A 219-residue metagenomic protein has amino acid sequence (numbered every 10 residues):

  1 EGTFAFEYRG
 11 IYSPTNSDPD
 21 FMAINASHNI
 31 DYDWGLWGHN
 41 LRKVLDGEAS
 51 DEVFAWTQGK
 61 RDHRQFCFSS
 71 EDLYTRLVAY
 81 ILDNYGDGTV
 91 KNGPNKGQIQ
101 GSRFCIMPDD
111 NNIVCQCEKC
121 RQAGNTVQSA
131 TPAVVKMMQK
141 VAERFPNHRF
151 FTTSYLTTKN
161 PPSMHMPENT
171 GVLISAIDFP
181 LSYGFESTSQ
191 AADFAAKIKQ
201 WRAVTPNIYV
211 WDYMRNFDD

Functional and structural regions predicted by a protein language model:
E1-P146, G171-I174, K199-D219: Feature activates predominantly on carbohydrate-active enzymes
C120, H165-P167, S187: Short, glycine/charged-enriched secondary-structure capping and boundary segments
F151-L181, D219: Substrate-binding cleft/loops of secretory-pathway carbohydrate-active enzymes
S154-S163, T188-Q200: Alpha-helical scaffolding within the catalytic cores of extracellular/periplasmic polymer-degrading hydrolases
L181-T188: Short, charged, surface-exposed secondary-structure boundary motifs
